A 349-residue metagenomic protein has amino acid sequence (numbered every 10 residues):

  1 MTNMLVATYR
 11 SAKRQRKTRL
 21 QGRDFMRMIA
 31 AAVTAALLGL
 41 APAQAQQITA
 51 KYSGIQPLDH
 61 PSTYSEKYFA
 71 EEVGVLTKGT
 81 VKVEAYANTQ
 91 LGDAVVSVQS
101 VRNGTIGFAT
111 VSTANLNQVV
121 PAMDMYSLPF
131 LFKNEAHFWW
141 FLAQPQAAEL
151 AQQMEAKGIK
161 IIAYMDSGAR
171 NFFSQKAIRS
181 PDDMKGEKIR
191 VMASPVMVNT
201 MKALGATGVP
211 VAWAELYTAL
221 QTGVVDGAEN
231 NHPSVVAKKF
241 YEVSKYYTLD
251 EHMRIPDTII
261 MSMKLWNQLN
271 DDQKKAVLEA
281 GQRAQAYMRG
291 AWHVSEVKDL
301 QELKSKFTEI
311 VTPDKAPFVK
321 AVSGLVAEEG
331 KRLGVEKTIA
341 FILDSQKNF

Functional and structural regions predicted by a protein language model:
M1-M26: N-terminal secretory signal peptides that target proteins for export/translocation
A31-V33, Q46-H137, P145-F349: N-terminal secretory/targeting leader peptides
T34-L38: Hydrophobic alpha-helical targeting segments used for export or membrane insertion
L40-A45: Sec/Tat signal peptide C-region and signal peptidase I cleavage site
W140: Short beta-strand-centered segments that line the small-molecule binding cleft or hinge of alpha/beta clamshell
